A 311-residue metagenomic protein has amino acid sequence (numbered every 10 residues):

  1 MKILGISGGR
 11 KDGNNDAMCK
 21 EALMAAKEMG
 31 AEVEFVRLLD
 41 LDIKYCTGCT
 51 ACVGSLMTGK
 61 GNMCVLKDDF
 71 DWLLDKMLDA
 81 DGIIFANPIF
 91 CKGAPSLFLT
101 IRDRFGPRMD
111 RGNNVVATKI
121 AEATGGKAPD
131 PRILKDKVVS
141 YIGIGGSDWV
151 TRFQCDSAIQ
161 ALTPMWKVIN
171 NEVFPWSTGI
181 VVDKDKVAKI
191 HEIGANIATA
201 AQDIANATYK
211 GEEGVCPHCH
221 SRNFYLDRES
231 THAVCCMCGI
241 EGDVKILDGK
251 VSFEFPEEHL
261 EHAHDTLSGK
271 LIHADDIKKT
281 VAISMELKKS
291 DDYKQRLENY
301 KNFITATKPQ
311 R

Functional and structural regions predicted by a protein language model:
M1-A86, F90-R102, G106-P107, A198-R311: N-terminal beta1-alpha1-beta2 submodule of the flavodoxin-like/Rossmannoid cofactor-binding fold
E32-F35, M165-P175: Short beta-strand elements in bilobed, periplasmic/extracellular small-molecule ligand-binding domains
V36, A94, G112, N171-E172: Residue-level detector of family-conserved "landmark" positions at structurally sensitive sites
N62-I159: Helix-loop-strand module that forms the ligand-binding subsite of alpha/beta enzymes
P129, K135-Q160, M165, F174-H218 (+1 more regions): Catalytic cores of enzyme domains
